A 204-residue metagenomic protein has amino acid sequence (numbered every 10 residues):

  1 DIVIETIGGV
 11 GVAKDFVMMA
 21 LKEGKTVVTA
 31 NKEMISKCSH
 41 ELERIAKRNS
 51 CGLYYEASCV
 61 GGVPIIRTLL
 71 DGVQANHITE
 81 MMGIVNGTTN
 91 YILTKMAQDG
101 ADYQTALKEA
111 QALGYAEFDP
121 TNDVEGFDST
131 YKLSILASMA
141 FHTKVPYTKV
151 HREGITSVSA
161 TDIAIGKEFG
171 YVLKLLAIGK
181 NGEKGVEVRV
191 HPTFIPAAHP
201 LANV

Functional and structural regions predicted by a protein language model:
I2-E5: N-terminal Rossmann-like NAD(P) cofactor-binding module of classical short-chain dehydrogenase/reductase
I7-E23, A30-G72: Rossmann-fold NAD(P)-binding glycine/threonine-rich loop
I7-K14, M18, I78, G87 (+1 more regions): Short, composition-biased local secondary-structure segments
G8-V10, S58, N86, T193-P196: Short glycine-rich anion-binding loops that position phosphate/pyrophosphate groups of nucleotides and phosphorylated
V10, I35-S36, G100, F127 (+1 more regions): Short alpha-helix boundary/capping motifs
E23-T26, G87: Glycine-enriched alpha-helix->loop->beta-strand junction motifs that scaffold or abut catalytic
K47-D128, I135: Rossmann-like NAD(P)H-binding beta-loop-alpha module
T105-N203: Substrate-binding/catalytic subdomain of NAD(P)-dependent oxidoreductase enzymes
